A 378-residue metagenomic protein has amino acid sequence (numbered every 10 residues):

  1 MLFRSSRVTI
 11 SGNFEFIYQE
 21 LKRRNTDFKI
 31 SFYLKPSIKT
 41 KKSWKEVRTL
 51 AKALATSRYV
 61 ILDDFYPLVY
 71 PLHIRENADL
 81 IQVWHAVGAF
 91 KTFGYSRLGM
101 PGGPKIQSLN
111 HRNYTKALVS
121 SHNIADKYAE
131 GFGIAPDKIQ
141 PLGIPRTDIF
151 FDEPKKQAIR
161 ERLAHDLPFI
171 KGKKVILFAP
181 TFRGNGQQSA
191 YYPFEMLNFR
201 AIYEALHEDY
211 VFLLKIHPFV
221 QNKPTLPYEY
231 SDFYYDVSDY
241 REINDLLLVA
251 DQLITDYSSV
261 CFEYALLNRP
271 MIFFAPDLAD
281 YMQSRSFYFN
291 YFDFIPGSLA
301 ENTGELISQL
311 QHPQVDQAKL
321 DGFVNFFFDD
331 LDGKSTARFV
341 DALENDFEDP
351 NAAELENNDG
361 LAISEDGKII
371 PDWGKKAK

Functional and structural regions predicted by a protein language model:
M1-A55, Y59, P350, N358-A377: N-terminal pre-catalytic "stem/leader" segment of glycosyltransferase-like enzymes
G12-Q19, I139, P145-L226, A300 (+2 more regions): Conserved catalytic-core segment of nucleotide-activated headgroup transferases in glycan assembly
T40-I106: Extended catalytic core of nucleotide-activated donor transferases of GT-like folds
K45-Y59, P218-F262: Donor nucleotide-activated moiety binding/catalytic core segment of transferases that use nucleotide-activated donors
V60-P67, P71-W84, R241-S284: A donor-sugar binding/catalytic signature common to diverse glycosyltransferases and related nucleotide-sugar
K91, S96, P104-Y191, K319-G322 (+1 more regions): A nucleotide-sugar donor-handling region in carbohydrate enzymes
K155, T303-K378: C-terminal amphipathic helix plus adjacent low-complexity, charged tail appended to glycosyltransferase catalytic
P227-D232, Y257-F327: Catalytic binding pocket for nucleotide-activated donors in carbohydrate/polymer assembly enzymes
